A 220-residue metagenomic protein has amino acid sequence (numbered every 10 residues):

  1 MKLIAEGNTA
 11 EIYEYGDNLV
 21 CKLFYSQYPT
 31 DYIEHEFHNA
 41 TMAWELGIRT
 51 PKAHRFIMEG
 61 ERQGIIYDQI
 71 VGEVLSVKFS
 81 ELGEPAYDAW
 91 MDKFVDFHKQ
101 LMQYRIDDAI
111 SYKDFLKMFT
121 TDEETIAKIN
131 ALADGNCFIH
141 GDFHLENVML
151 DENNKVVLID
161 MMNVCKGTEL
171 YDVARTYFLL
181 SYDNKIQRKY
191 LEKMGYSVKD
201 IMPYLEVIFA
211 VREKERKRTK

Functional and structural regions predicted by a protein language model:
K2-E34: ATP-binding glycine-rich loop module of kinase domains
I12-E14, I126-Y171: Active-site acidic catalytic loop and adjacent metal/ATP-binding pocket of ATP-dependent phosphoryl transfer enzymes
F24, I57, I70: Residues forming the ATP-binding cleft of Hanks-type serine/threonine protein kinase domains
T30, D92-K93, K166-T168, A174-K220: Helix-rich C-terminal or lid/interface subdomains of diverse kinases
T30-L46: The N-lobe alphaC helix and its flanking beta3-alphaC-beta4 segment of protein kinase-like domains, centered on
L46, V74-K113, K128-L132, F138: Conserved kinase catalytic-core helix
K52-Q63: Short beta-strand micro-motifs within the conserved protein kinase catalytic domain, predominantly in the N-lobe
I65-E73: Short pocket-lining segment of the protein kinase catalytic domain that shapes the ATP-binding cleft
